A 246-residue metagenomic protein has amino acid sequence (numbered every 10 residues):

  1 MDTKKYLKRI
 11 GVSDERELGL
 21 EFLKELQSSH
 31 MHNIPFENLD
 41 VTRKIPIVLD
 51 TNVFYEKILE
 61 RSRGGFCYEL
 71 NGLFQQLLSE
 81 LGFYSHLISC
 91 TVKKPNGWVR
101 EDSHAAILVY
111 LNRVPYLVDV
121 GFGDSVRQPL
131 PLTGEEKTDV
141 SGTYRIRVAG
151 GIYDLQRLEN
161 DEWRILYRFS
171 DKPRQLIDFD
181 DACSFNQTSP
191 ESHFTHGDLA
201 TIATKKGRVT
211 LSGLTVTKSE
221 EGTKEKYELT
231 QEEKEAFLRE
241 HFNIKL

Functional and structural regions predicted by a protein language model:
M1-G64, S79-E101, V109, G123-L246: Mixed-charge, low-complexity segments
F74: Active-site acidic/histidine clusters and adjacent loop/turn architecture that either coordinate catalytic ions
N112-Y116: Active-site beta-strand-loop-beta-strand hairpin of nuclease catalytic cores that positions key catalytic residues
L117-G123: Catalytic Cys-His active-site segments of thiol-dependent hydrolases/isopeptidases
